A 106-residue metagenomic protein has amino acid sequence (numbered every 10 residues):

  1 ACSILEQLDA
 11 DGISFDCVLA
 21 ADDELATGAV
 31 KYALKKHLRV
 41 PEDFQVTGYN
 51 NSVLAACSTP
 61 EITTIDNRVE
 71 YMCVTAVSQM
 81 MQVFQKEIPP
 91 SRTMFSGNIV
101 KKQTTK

Functional and structural regions predicted by a protein language model:
A1-D11: Structural motif
D11-K106: Flexible loop/turn connectors
